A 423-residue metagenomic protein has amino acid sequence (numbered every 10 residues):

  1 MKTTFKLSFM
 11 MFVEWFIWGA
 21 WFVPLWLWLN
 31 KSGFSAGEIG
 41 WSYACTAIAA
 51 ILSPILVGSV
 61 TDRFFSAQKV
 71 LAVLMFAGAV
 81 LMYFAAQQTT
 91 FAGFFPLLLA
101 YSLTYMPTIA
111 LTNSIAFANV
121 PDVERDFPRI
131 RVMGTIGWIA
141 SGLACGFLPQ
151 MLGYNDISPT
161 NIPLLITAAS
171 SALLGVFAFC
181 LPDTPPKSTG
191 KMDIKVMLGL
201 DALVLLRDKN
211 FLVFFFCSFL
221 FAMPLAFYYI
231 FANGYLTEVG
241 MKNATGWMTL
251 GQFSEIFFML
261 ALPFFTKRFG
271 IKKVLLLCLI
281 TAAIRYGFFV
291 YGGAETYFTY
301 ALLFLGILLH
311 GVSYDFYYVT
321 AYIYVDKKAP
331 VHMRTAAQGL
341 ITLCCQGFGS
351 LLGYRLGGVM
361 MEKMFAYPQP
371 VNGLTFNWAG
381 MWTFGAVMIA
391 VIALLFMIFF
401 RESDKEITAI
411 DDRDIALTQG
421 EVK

Functional and structural regions predicted by a protein language model:
M1, L181-F216, L417-V422: Juxtamembrane intracellular "pre-TM" segments in multi-pass secondary transporters
M1-A47, N210-T249, Y318: Helix-loop boundary and gating motifs at the non-cytosolic
F12, L81-M82, F91-L111, I115 (+2 more regions): Hydrophobic core of transmembrane alpha-helices in multi-pass small-molecule transporters, especially MFS/SLC-type
F34-C45, R125-M133, S158-L165, T237-I256 (+2 more regions): Loop-to-transmembrane helix entry
L52-S66, P149-G153, F258-I271, M361: Helix-to-loop junctions at the C-terminal end of transmembrane segments in multipass secondary transporters
K69-Y83, K273-F288: Structural signature of the two symmetry-related core transmembrane helices
A85-A86, S171-P182, G347, F376-I415 (+1 more regions): Multi-pass alpha-helical transporter architecture, strongest for 12-TM Major Facilitator/SLC carriers used
F147-A169, V359-I389: A membrane-interface helix-boundary motif in multi-pass transporters
